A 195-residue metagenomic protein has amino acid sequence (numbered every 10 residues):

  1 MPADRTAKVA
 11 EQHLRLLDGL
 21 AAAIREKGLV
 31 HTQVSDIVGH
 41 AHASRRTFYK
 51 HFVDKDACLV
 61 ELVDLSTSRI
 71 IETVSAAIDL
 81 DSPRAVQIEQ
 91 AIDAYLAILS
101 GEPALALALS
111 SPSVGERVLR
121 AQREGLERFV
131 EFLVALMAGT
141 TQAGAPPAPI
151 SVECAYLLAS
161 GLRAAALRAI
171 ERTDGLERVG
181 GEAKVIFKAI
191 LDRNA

Functional and structural regions predicted by a protein language model:
M1-E11, T141-P147, A195: N-terminal intrinsically disordered/low-complexity leader segments
V9-L20, I37, L62-I70, V74: Generic hydrophobic, amphipathic alpha-helix propensity
R15, A23-A57, E61: Helix-turn-helix
E61, S75-G101, L158, G180: Hydrophobic alpha-helical connector segments
V74-D81, A106-S113, T140, A166-T173: Secondary-structure edge/capping motif, primarily at the C-terminal ends of alpha-helices and the immediately following
A97, G101-F132, T173: Short secondary-structure transition hinges
I98, A135, A155-L176, K188-A195: Amphipathic C-terminal alpha-helical segment
E116-Q142, P149-S160, A164, G181 (+1 more regions): Amphipathic alpha-helical packing segments from all-alpha helical-bundle domains
